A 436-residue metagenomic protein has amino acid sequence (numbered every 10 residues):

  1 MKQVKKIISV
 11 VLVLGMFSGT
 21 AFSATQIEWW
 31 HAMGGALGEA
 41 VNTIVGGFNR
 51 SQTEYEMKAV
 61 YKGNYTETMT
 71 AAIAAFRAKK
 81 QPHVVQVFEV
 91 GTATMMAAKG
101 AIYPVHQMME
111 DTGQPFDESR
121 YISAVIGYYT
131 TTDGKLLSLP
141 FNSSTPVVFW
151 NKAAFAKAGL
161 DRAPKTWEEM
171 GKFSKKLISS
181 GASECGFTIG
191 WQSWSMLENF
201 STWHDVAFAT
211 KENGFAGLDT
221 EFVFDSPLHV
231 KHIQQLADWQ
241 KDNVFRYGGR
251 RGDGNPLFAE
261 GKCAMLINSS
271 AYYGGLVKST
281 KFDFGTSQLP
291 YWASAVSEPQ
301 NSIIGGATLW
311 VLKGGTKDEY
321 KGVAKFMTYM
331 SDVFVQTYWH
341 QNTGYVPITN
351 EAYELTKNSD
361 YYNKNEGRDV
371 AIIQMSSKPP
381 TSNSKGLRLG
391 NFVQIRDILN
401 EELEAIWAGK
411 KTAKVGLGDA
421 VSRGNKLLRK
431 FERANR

Functional and structural regions predicted by a protein language model:
T43-Y121, A153-K165, A264-M265, G275 (+2 more regions): Extracytoplasmic "Venus flytrap"/periplasmic binding protein-like
S51, A78, K135, A156-A158 (+5 more regions): Extracytoplasmic/periplasmic substrate-recognition and gating elements
A74, P82-H83, Q114-A154, C185 (+2 more regions): A structural signal for short loop-to-beta-strand junctions that line the ligand-binding cleft of periplasmic/secreted
F88-T145, K165, E198-T202, L228 (+3 more regions): Hinge/lid segment of periplasmic solute-binding proteins
H106-Y121, V206-K231, K278-S279, Y291-N301 (+3 more regions): Short, solvent-exposed loop/beta-turn-alpha elements that line the ligand-binding surface or hinge of extracytoplasmic
T132-F141, P146, G171-E221, C263: Extracytoplasmic/periplasmic solute-binding protein
S174-K176, G217-G248: Glycine-centered hinge/linker elements that transmit conformational signals in sensory and ligand-binding systems
G367-R423: C-terminal capping/gating helix-and-loop segments adjacent to ligand/active sites or protein-protein/ligand interfaces
